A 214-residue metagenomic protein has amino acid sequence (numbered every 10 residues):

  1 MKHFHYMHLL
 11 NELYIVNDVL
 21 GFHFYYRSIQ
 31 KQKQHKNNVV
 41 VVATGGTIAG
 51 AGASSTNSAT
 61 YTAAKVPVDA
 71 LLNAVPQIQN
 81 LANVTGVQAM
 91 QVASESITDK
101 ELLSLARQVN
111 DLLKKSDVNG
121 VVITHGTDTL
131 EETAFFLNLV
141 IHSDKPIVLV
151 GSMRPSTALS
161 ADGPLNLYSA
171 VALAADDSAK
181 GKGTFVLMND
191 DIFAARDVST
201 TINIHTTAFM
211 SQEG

Functional and structural regions predicted by a protein language model:
F4-L9: Short hydrophobic targeting helices and cationic amphipathic motifs that mediate membrane/organellar targeting
N11, N17-D18: Acidic/polar hotspots within intrinsically disordered regions
V16, F24-G214: Active-site histidine-anchored catalytic micro-motif
